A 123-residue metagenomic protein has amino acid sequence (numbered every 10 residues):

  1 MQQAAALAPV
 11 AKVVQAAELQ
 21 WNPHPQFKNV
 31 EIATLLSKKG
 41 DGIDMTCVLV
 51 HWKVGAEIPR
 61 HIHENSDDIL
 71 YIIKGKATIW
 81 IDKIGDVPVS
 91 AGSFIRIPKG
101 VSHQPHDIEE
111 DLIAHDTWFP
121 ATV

Functional and structural regions predicted by a protein language model:
M1-D44, P59: A short, N-terminal "cap"/entry segment at the start of jelly-roll beta-barrel domains of the cupin/DSBH fold
V48-H63, K99: Conserved short histidine dyad/triad with adjacent acidic residue
A56-I58, G75-W80: Short beta-strand segments in beta-sandwich/barrel cores
N65-A77: Glycine- and acidic-residue-biased ligand/ion/polar-headgroup-sensing regions
K83-K99: Short acidic-glycine-tyrosine-enriched beta hairpin
R96, E110-V123: A short hydrophobic beta-strand segment most commonly corresponding to one strand of the jelly-roll/cupin
